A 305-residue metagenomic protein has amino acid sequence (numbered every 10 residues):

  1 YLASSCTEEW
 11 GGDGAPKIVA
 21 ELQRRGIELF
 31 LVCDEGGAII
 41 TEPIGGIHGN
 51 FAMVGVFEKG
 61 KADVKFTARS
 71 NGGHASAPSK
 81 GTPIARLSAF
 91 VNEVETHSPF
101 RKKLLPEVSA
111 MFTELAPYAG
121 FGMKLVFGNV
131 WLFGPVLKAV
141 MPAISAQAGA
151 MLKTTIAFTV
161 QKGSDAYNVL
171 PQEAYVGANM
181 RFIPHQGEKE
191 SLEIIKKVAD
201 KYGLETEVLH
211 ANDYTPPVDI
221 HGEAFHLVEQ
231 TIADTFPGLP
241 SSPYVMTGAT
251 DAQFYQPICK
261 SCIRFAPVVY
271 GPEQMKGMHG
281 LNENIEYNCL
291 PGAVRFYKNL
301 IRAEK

Functional and structural regions predicted by a protein language model:
Y1-M53: Acidic/histidine-rich catalytic neighborhood of metal-dependent amide-processing enzymes
D13, I27-E28, H48-G49, F57-D63 (+2 more regions): Short, solvent-exposed loop/turn segments at the edges of secondary structure
P16-E21, S76-P99: A short core secondary-structure module
I40-T41, H48, F100-D165, Q172 (+3 more regions): An extended, acidic, His-containing surface patch that forms the Zn2+-binding/catalytic region of metallohydrolases
I47-N50, T67-H74: Flexible glycine/proline-enriched surface loops and loop-helix/loop-strand junctions
A52-V56, G163-N168: Short beta-strand/turn micro-motifs at beta-sheet edges
G81, F90, E190-A199: Short amphipathic alpha-helices in soluble, non-transmembrane regions that often serve as interface/regulatory elements
V94-P99, K196-L204: A common structural junction motif
